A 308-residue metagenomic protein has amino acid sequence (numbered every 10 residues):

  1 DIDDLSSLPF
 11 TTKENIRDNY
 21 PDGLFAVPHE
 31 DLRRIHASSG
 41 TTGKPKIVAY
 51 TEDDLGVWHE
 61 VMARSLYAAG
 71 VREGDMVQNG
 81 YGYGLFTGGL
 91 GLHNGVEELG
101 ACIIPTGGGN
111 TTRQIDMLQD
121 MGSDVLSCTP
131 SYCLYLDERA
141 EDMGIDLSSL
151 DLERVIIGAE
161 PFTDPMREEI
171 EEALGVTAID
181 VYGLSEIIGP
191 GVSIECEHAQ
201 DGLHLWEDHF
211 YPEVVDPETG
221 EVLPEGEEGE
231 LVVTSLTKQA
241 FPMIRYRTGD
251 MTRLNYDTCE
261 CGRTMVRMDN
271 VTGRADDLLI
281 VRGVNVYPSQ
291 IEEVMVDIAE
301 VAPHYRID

Functional and structural regions predicted by a protein language model:
D1-A37, G43-E60, R64-A68: Nucleotide 5′-phosphate-binding alpha/beta core
D3, H59-M76, T111-S123: Conserved ATP-dependent adenylate/AMP-binding module captured primarily in the ANL superfamily
I35, M62, H93, R167 (+1 more regions): Generic structural marker for isolated residues within well-ordered, non-membrane alpha-helices of soluble domains
G43-V57, H93-I103, D120-S127: Acidic/glycine-enriched edge-of-secondary-structure segments
I47-T51, A69-V71, G88-G91, D116 (+1 more regions): Short, conserved acidic/polar surface loops in the N-terminal third of protein domains
L55, G82-G84, S131-Y132: Short glycine-enriched loops at secondary-structure junctions
Y67-I103: Conserved AMP-binding loop of ANL adenylate-forming enzymes
L99-D308: Active-site glycine/GP-rich loop and adjacent strand/helix microenvironment that borders small-molecule binding pockets
